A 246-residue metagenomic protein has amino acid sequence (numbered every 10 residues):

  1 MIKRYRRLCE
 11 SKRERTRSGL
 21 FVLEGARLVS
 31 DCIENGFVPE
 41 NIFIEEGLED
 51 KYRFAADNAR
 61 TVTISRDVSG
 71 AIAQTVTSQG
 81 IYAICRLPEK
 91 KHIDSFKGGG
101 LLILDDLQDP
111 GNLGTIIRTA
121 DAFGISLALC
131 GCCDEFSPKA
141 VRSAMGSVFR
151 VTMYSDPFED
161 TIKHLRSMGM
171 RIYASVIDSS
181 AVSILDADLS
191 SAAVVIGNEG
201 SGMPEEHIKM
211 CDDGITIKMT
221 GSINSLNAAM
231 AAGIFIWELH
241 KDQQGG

Functional and structural regions predicted by a protein language model:
M1-L48, C132-C133: Boundary-proximal intrinsically disordered activation/regulatory segments immediately upstream of a helical core
E34, I93-S180: RNA substrate-binding interface of SAM-dependent RNA methyltransferases
K51, C133-A140, S201-H207: Short, glycine/polar-rich helix-capping loops at beta-to-alpha or helix-loop-helix junctions that flank or form
A59-R86: Glycine/small-residue-rich loop that forms an oxyanion/phosphate-binding "nest" at active or ligand-binding sites
I64-S65, D105, C130-G131, T152 (+1 more regions): Short beta->alpha connector loops at strand-helix junctions that form conserved, small/polar/Pro-enriched
G80-A83, T119-A122, S126, K139-S147 (+1 more regions): Structured adenosyl-cofactor binding patch, chiefly the S-adenosyl-L-methionine
A174-I223: Active-site/ligand-binding-proximal alpha/beta "capping" segment
